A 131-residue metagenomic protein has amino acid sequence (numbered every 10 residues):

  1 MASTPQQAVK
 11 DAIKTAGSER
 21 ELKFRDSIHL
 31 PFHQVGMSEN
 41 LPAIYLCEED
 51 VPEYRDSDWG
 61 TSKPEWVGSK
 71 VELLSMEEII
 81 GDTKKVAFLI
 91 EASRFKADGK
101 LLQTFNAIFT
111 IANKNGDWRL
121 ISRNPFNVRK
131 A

Functional and structural regions predicted by a protein language model:
M1-L30: Short, low-complexity N-terminal intrinsically disordered segments enriched in polar/charged residues
E21-K84: A solvent-exposed, acidic/Ser-Thr-rich amphipathic alpha-helical stretch
P31-F32, K96, N127-V128: Feature marks short, surface-exposed loop/turn motifs that line or immediately flank catalytic pockets and channel
V35, F88-L89, I121: Beta-strand residues in well-ordered beta-sheet regions across diverse protein folds
V71-E78, E91-R94, N106-A112, P125: Hydrophobic/aromatic beta-strand elements that line small-molecule binding cavities or substrate pockets in beta-rich
M76-V86, I111-R119: A short, structured loop/turn motif at beta-sheet edges
L102-A131: Short beta-strand edge/turn micro-motifs at domain boundaries
